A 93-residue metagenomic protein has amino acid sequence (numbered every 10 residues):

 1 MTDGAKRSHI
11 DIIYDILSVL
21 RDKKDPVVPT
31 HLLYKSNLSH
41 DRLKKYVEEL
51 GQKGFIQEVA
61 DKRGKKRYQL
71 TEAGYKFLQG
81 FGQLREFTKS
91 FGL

Functional and structural regions predicted by a protein language model:
M1-I16: Short alpha-helical segments that sit at the start of domains
D15, V19-K23: Short amphipathic alpha-helical elements of helix-turn-helix/winged-helix folds
D25-K35: Short acidic, hydrophobic short linear motifs in intrinsically disordered regions
L38-Q52: Short amphipathic alpha-helical interaction segments
G51-D61: A short, conserved structural fragment
R63-G80: Basic, amphipathic "hinge/linker" alpha-helix immediately C-terminal to the N-terminal HTH DNA-binding motif
Q79-L93: Amphipathic alpha-helical dimerization/coiled-coil segments that flank or bridge DNA-binding/regulatory modules
